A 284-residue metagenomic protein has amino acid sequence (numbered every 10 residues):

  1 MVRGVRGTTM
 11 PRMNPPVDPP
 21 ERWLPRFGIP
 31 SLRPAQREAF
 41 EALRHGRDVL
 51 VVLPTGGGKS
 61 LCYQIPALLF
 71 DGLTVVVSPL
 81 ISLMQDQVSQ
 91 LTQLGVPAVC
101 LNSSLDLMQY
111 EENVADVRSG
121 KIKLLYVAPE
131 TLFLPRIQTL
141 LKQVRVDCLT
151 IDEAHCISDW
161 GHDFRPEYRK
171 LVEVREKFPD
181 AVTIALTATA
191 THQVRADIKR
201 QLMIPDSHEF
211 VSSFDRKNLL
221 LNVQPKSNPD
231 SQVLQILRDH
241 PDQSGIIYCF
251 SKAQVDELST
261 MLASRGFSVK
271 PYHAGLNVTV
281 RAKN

Functional and structural regions predicted by a protein language model:
V2-V5: Acidic, Ala/Val/Gly-enriched low-complexity intrinsically disordered segments
T8-T9: Ala/Thr-enriched low-complexity intrinsically disordered regions
R12-R26, S31-P34, E38-L50, P54-S60 (+2 more regions): Helicase motor core with emphasis on the C-terminal RecA-like subdomain
S82: Conserved Rossmann-like nucleotide-cofactor binding loop
